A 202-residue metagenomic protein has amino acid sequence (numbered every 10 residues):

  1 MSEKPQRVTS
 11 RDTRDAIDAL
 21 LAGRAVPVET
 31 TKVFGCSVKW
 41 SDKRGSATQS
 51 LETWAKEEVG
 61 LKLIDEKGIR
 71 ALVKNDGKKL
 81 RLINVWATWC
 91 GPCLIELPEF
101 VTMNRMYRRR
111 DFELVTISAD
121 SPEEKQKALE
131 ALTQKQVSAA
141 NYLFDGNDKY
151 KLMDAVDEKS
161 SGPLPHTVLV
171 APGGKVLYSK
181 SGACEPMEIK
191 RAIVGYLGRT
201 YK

Functional and structural regions predicted by a protein language model:
M1-L61, P163-K202: Thiol-/selenol-based redox modules, centered on thioredoxin-like and closely related oxidoreductase domains
R11, D15-A19, K67, A71 (+5 more regions): Solvent-exposed, polar/charged alpha-helical surfaces in well-ordered, non-transmembrane soluble domains, broadly
G60-R81, V101-M106, M153-V156: A short beta-strand-turn-helix
D76-R81, R110-E113, V137-A140, P172: Loop/turn elements at helix/coil->beta-strand transitions in domains of secreted/extracellular proteins
K79-R81, V85-W89, S121, P163: Short pre-active-site segment immediately N-terminal to redox-active cysteine/selenocysteine motifs in thiol-based
V85-T102: Conserved redox-active cysteine motifs that mediate thiol-disulfide chemistry, especially di-cysteine Cys-X(1-2)-Cys
D111-K125, V137-D148: Thiol-based oxidoreductase modules, predominantly thioredoxin-like and allied folds used for disulfide exchange
L129-L164, P172: Short, internal strand/loop/helix patches that form the active-site neighborhood or redox-interaction surface
